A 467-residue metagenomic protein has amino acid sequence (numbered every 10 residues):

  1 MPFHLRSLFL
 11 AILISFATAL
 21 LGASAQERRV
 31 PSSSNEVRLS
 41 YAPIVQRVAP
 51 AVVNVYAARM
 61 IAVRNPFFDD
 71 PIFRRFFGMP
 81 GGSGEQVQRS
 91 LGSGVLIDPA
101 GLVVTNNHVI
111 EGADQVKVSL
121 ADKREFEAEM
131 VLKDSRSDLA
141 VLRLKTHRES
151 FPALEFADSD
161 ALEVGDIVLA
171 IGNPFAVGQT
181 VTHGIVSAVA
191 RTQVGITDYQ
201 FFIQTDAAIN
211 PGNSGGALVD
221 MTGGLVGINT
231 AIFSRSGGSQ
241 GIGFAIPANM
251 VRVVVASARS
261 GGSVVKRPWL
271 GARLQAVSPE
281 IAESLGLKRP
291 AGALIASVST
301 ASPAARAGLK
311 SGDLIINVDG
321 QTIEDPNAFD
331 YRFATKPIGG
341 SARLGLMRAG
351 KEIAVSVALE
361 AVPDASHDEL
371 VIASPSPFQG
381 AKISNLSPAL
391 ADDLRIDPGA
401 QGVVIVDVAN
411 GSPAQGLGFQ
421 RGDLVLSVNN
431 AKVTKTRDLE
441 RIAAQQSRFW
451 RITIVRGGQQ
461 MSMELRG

Functional and structural regions predicted by a protein language model:
P2-S7, G22-S32, L39-I44, S93 (+8 more regions): C-terminal recognition in membrane/secretory proteostasis and scaffolding
F9-A19: Bacterial N-terminal signal peptides
Q26-P43, R47-V103, E111-A113, R124 (+6 more regions): Glycine-biased strand-turn-strand hairpin within the trypsin-fold
R28-R29, S34, Y41, V63-N65 (+7 more regions): Active-site loop architecture of trypsin-fold serine endopeptidases
A57, P99, T146, N173 (+14 more regions): Short, conserved catalytic or interaction motifs in soluble domains
I97-D98, K117-H147, F156-D160, N173 (+2 more regions): Conserved catalytic-core segment of clan PA serine endopeptidases
L102, R124, A157-G178, A258: Short glycine/Trp-rich loop-beta-loop segment that forms part of the substrate-binding cleft
P152-D158, D166-L169, P211-S214, K382: Cleft-lining beta-strand/loop regions that shape enzyme active-site pockets
